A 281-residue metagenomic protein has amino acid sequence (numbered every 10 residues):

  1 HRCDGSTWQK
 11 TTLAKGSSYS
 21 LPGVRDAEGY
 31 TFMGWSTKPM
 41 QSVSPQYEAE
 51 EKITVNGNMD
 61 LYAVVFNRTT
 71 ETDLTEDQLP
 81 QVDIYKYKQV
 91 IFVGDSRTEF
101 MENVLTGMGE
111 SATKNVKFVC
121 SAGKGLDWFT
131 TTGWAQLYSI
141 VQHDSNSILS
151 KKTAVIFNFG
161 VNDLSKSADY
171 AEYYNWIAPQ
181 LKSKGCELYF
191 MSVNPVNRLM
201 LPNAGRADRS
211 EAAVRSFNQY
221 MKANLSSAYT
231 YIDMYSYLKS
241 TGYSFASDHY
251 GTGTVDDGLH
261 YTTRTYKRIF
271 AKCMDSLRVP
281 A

Functional and structural regions predicted by a protein language model:
H1-T70: Secondary-structure capping and domain/repeat boundary segments
R68-Q89: N-terminal low-complexity, Pro/Thr/Ser-rich intrinsically disordered segments that act as propeptides or flexible
I84-E172: Conserved SGNH/GDSL esterase-like catalytic core that processes O-acyl groups on lipids and polysaccharides
V90, V155, L188-F190, Y231: Hydrophobic/aromatic residues located in beta-strands of well-ordered beta-sheets within soluble catalytic
F157-N162, M191-P195, S236: Short loop/turn segments at strand-loop or loop-helix junctions that form parts of catalytic or ligand-binding pockets
D169-I177, A213-R215: Charged helix-capping and loop-helix junction motifs
S183-E187: A short helix->loop->beta-strand "cap" motif at the edges of active sites that frequently abuts
V196-A281: Catalytic His-Asp segment of secreted/periplasmic serine-dependent ester chemistry enzymes
